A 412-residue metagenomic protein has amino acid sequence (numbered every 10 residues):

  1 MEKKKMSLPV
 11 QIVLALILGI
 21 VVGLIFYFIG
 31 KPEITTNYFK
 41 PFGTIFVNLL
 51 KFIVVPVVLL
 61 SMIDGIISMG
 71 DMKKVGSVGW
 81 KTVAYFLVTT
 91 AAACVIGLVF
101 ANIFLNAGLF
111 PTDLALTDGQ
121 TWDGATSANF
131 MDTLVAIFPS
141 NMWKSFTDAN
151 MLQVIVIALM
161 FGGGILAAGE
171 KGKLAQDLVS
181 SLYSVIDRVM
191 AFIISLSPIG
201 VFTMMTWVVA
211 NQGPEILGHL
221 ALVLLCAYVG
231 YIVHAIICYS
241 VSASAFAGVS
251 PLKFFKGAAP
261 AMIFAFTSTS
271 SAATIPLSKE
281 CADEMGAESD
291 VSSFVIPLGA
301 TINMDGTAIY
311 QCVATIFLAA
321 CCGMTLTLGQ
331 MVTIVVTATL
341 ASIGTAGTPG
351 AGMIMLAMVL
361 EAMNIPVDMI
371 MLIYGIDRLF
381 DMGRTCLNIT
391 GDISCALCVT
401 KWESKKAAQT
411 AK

Functional and structural regions predicted by a protein language model:
E2-K3, P9-V13, I20-T35, V47-L50 (+5 more regions): Signature of multi-pass transmembrane helix bundles
S7, F46, V75, F146 (+5 more regions): Residue-level signature of catalytic and energy-coupling elements of molecular machines, predominantly ATP/GTP-dependent
K31-Y38, G76, P214-L222, G248-A259 (+2 more regions): Membrane-water interface of transmembrane alpha-helices in multipass transporters/channels
I45, I63, T82-L87, M160 (+9 more regions): Transmembrane helix-bundle signature of multi-pass membrane transporters/permeases
V54-V58, S197-G200, S270-S278, A308-V313 (+2 more regions): Transmembrane helix boundary and interhelical junction motifs in multipass membrane proteins
I67-K74, L109, A168-K173, S181 (+6 more regions): Juxtamembrane helix-boundary/capping and inter-helix hinge elements in multi-pass membrane proteins
P260-S342, A396, K406-K412: Helix-loop-helix junctions within the multi-pass membrane cores of secondary transporters/permeases
C312-K412: Transmembrane alpha-helical segments and their short flanking loops that form helix-hairpins/helix-helix interfaces
